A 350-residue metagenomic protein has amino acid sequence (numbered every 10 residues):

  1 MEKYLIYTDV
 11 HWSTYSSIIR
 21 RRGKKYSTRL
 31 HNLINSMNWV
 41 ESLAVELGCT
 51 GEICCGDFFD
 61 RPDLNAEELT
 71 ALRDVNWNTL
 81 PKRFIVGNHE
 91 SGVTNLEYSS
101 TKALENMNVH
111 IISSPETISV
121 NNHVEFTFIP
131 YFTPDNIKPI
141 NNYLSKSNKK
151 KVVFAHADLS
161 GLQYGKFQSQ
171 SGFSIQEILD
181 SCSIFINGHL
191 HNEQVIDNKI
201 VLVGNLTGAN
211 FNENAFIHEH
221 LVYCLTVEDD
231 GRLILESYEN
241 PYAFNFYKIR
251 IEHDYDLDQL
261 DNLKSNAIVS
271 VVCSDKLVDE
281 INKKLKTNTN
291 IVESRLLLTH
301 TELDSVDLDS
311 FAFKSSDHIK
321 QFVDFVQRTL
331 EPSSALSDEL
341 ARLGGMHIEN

Functional and structural regions predicted by a protein language model:
M1-L5, W12, T117-F128, S147-V152 (+2 more regions): Beta-strand-turn-beta hairpins that frame and shape the catalytic cleft of phosphate-ester-processing enzymes
D9, M37, E52, D57 (+8 more regions): Divalent metal-coordination and catalytic microenvironments
H11-T14, D60-D63, N88-L96, I118-S119 (+4 more regions): Active-site environment of divalent metal-dependent phosphoester hydrolases
S16-S119, I178-C182: Core catalytic region of metal-dependent phosphoesterases/phosphodiesterases, especially metallo-beta-lactamase-like
N76-T79, Y143-N148, Q176-S181, I217 (+1 more regions): Short, conserved loop/helix-junction motifs that constitute active-site signature segments in enzyme catalytic cores
E90-E177, V203-T207: Conserved catalytic scaffold of divalent metal-dependent phosphoesterases
G165-G231: Conserved beta-sheet core of the metallophosphoesterase superfamily
H220, V227-N350: Accessory, non-catalytic peripheral segments of nucleic-acid enzymes
